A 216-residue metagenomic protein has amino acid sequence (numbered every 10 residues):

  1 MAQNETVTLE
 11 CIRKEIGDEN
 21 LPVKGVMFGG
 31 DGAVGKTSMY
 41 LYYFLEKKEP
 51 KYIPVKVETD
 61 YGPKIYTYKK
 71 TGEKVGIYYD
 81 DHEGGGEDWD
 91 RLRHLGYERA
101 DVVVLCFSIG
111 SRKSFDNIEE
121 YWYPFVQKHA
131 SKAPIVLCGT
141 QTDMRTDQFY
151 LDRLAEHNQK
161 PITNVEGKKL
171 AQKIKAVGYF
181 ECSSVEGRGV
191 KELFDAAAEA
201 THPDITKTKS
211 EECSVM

Functional and structural regions predicted by a protein language model:
M1-K207: TRAFAC-class small GTPase G-domain
T206-M216: Extreme C-terminal disordered tails of eukaryotic proteins encode short linear targeting/docking signals used
